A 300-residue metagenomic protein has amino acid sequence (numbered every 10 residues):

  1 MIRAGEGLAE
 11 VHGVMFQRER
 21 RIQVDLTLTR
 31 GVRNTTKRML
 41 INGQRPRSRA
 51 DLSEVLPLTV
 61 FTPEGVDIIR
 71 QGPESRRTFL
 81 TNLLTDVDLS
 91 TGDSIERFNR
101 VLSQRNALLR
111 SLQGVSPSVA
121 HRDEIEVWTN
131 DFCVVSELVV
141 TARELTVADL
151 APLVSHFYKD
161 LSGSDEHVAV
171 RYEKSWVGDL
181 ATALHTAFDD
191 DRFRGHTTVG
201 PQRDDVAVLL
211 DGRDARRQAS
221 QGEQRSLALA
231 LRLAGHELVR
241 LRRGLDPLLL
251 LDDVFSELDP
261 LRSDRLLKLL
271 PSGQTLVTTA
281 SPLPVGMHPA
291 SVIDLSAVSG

Functional and structural regions predicted by a protein language model:
I2-S75, F79-T91, A148, L153-H156 (+1 more regions): Nucleotide-state sensing region of NTPase/ATPase domains
A9, L56, E166-V168, G273 (+1 more regions): A structural micro-motif
T59, L276, S291-I293: Hydrophobic/aromatic beta-strand patches that form the interior of the parallel beta-sheet core in alpha/beta enzyme
F61, L249-L250: Hydrophobic positions in the central parallel beta-sheet of the AAA+
T62-P63, D67-S136, S299-G300: Extended, highly charged alpha-helical segments
N82, L283-D294: Short regulatory helix/loop adjacent to the ATP-binding pocket of P-loop NTPases
V115-L248, E257-L261, R265-K268, Q274 (+2 more regions): Conserved NTPase motor "head" modules and their coupling/switch loops across ABC/AAA+ ATPases, GTPases, and GHKL ATPases
D252-V254: Walker B catalytic acidic pair
